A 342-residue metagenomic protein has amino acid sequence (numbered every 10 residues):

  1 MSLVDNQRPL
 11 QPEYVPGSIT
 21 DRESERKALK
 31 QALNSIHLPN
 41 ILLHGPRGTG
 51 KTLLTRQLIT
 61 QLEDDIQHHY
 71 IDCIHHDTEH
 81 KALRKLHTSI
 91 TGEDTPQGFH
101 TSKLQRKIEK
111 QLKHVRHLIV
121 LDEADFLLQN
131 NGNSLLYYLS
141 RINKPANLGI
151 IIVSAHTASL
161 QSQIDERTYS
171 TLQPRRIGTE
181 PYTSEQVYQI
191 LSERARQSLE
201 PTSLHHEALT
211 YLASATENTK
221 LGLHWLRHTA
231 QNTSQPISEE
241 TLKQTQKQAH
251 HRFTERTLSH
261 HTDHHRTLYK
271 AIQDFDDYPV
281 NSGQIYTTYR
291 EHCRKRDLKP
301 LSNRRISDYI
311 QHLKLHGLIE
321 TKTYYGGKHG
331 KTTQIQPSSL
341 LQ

Functional and structural regions predicted by a protein language model:
M1-P39, T60-Q61: A short, basic N-terminal segment
Q11, T55, H75-V187, P201-L226 (+3 more regions): Mid-core helix/loop region of P-loop NTP-binding domains shared across ATPases and GTPases
H37-Q57: Walker A/P-loop nucleotide-binding motif
G45-R47, H68-T78: A short hydrophobic beta-strand->loop->alpha-helix junction that borders the nucleotide-binding pocket of P-loop NTPases
N232-F253: Conserved C-terminal helix/linker of AAA+ ATPases
Q246-Y269, Y278: Short alpha-helical segments that sit at the start of domains
D263-E291: Short amphipathic alpha-helical interface segments
V280-Q342: Terminal-proximal interaction/regulatory segments of ATP-powered molecular machines
